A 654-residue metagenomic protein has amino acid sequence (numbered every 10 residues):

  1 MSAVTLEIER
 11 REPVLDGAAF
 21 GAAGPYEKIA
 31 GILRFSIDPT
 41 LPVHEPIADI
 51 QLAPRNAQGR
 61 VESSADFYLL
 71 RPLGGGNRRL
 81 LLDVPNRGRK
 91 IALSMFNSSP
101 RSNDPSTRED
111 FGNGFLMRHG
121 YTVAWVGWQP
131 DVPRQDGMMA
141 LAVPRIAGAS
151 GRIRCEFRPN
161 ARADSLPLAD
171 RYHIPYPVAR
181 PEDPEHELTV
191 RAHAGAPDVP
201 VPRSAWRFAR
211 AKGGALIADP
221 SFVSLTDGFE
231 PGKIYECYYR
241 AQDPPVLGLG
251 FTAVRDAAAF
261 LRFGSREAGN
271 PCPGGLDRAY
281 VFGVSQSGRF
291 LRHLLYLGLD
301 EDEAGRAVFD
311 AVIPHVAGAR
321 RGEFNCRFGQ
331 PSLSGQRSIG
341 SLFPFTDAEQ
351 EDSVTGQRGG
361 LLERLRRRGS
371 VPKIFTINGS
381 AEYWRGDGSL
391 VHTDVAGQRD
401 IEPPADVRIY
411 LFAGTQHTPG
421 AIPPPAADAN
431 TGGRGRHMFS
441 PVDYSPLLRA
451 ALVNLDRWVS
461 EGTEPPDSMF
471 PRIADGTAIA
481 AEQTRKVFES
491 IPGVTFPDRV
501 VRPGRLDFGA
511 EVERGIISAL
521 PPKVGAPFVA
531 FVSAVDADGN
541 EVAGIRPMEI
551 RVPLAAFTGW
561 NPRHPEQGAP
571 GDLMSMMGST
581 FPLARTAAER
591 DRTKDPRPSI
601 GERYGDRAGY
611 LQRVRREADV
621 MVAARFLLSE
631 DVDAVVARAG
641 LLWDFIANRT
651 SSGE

Functional and structural regions predicted by a protein language model:
S2-E654: C-terminal His-loop and adjacent cap/lid subdomain of alpha/beta-hydrolase
